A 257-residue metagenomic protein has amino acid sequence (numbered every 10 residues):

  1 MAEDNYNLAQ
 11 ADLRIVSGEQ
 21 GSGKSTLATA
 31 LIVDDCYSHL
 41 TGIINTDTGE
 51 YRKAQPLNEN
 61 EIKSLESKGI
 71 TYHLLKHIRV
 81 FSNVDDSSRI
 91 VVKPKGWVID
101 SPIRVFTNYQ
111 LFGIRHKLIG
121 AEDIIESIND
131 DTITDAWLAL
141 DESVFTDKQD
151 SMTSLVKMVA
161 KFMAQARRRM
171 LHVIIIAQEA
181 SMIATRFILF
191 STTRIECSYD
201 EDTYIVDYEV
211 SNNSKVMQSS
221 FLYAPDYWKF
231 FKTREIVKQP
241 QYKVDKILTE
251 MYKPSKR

Functional and structural regions predicted by a protein language model:
M1, T193-I195, D207-R257: Conserved P-loop NTPase motor module
M1-L8, T41: Pre-Walker A adenine-sensing motif
V16: Hydrophobic anchor at the beta1->P-loop junction of P-loop NTPases
E19: P-loop (Walker A) phosphate-binding loop of NTP-binding proteins
K24-S25: Conserved lysine of the Walker
I114-R169: Conserved nucleotide-sensing/catalytic segment adjacent to the nucleotide-binding pocket in NTP-handling enzymes
F145-A224: Replace "adjacent to P-loop NTPase cores in ATP/GTP-dependent enzymes" with "adjacent to NTP-binding cores
